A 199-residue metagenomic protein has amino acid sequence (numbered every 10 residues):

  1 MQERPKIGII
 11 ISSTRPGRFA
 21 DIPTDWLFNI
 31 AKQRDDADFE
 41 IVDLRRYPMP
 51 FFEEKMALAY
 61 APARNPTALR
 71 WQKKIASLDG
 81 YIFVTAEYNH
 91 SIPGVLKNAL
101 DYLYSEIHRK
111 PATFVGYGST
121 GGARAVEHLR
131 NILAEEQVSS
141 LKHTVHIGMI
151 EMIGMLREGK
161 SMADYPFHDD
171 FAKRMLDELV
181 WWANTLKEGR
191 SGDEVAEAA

Functional and structural regions predicted by a protein language model:
M1-T85, H90-N98, Y102, K160-K173 (+2 more regions): N-terminal beta1-alpha1-beta2 submodule of the flavodoxin-like/Rossmannoid cofactor-binding fold
S105: Short, surface-exposed basic-aromatic patches at helix termini and helix-loop junctions that form
H108-G154, F167-D170: Short, glycine-/small-residue-rich phosphate/pyrophosphate-handling segment
I153-S161: Amphipathic alpha-helix from the class-I
